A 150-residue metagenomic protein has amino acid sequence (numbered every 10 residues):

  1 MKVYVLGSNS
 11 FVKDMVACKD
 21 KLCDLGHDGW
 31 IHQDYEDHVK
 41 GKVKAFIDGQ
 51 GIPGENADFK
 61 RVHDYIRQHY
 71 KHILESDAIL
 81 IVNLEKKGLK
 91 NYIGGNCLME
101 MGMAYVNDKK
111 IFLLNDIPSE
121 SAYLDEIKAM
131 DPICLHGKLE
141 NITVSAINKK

Functional and structural regions predicted by a protein language model:
M1-K150: Conserved catalytic or regulatory cores that recognize and/or transform ribose-phosphate-containing ligands
